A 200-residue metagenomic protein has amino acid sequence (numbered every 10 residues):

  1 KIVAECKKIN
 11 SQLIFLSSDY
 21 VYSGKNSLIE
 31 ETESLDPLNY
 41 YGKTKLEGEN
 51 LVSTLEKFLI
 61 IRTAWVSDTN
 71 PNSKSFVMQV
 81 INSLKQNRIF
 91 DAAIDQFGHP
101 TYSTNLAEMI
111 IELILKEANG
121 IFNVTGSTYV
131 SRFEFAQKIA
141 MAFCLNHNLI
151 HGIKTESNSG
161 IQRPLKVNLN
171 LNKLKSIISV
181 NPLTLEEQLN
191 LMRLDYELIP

Functional and structural regions predicted by a protein language model:
K1-I14, L46: NAD(P)-cofactor binding segment of oxidoreductase domains
E5-I9, L55, F143: Helix C-cap/helix->beta junction micro-motif
V21-I61, S67-D68: Catalytic helix-loop patch of NAD(P)-dependent Rossmann-fold dehydrogenases
N39, G98-T101, V130, L169 (+1 more regions): Residue-level signal for the nucleotide or nucleotide-sugar donor/cofactor binding architecture
N50-G98, N105, E112: NAD(P)-dependent short-chain dehydrogenase/reductase
A93, M109, K116-G160, L165-K166 (+1 more regions): Mid/C-terminal beta-alpha module of Rossmann-like enzyme folds, strongest in SDR-family dehydrogenases/epimerases
T104-E112, E186, N190: Amphipathic alpha-helical segments that line or abut small-molecule/effector binding pockets and mediate allosteric
L185-P200: Amphipathic terminal alpha-helices
